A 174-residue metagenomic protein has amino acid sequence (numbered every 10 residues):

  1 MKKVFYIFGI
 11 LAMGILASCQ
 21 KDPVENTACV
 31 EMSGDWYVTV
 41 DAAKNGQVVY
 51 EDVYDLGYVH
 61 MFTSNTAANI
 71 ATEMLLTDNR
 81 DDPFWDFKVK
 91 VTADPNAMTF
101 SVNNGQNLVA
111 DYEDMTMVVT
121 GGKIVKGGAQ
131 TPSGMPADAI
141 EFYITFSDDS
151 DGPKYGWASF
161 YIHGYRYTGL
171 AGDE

Functional and structural regions predicted by a protein language model:
K2-G9: Sec-dependent signal peptide recognition, specifically the positively charged N-region followed immediately by
I15-S18: C-terminal motif of bacterial Sec signal peptides marking the signal peptidase cleavage site
Q20-D22: Bacterial signal peptide processing site
N26-E174: First exposed extracellular module after export/assembly in secreted or surface-exposed proteins
